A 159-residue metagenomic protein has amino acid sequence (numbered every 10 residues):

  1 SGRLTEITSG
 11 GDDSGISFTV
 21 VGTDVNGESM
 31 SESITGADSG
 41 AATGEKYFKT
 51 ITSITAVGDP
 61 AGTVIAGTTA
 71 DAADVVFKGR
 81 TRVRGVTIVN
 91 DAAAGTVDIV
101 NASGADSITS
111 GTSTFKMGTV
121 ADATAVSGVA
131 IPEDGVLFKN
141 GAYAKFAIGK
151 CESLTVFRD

Functional and structural regions predicted by a protein language model:
S1-D159: Surface-exposed, low-hydrophobicity beta-strand/loop segments enriched in small/polar/acidic residues
